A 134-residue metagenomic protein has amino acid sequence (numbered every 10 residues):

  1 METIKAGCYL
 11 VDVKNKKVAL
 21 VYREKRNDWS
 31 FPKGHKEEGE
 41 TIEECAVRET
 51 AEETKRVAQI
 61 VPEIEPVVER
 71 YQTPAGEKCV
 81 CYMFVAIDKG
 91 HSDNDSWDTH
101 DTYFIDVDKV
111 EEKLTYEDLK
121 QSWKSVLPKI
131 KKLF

Functional and structural regions predicted by a protein language model:
M1-E2, K132-F134: Short, Lys/Arg-enriched, disordered terminal segments
M1-F31: N-terminal strand-loop-strand
K36-P62, V67-S122: Unchanged
K113, K129-I130: Active-site-proximal or metal-binding-adjacent scaffold patches in catalytic folds
S122-P128: A small-molecule sensor/coupling module
